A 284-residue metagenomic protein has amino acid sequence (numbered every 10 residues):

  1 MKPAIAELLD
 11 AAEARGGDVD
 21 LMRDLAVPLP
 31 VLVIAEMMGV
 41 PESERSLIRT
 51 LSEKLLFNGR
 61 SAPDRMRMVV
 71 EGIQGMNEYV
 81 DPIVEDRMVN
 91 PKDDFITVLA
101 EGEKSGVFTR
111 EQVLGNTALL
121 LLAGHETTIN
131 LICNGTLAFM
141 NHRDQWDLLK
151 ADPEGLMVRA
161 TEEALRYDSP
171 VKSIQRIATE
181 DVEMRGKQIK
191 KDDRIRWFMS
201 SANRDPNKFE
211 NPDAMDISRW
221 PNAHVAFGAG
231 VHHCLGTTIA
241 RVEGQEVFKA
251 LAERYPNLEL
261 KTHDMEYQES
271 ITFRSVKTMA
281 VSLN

Functional and structural regions predicted by a protein language model:
M1-N284: Cytochrome P450
